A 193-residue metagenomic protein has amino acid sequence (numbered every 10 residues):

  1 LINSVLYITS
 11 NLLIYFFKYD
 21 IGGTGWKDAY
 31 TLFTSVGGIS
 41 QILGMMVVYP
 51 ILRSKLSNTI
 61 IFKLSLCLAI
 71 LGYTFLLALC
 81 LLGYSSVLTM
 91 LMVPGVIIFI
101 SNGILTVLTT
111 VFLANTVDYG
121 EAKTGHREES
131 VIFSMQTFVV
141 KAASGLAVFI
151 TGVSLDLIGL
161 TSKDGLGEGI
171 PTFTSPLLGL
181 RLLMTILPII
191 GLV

Functional and structural regions predicted by a protein language model:
L1-V193: Membrane-embedded alpha-helical bundles of multi-pass transporters/translocases, especially carrier/permease families
